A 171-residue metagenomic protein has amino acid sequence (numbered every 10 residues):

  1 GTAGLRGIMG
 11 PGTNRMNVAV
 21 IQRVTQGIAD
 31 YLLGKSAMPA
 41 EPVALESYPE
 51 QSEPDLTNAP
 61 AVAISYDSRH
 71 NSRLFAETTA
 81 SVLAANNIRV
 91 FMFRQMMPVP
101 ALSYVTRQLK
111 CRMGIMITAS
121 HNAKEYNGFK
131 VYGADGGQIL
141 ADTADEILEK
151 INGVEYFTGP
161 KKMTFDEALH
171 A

Functional and structural regions predicted by a protein language model:
G1-T79, A168-A171: An N-terminal, well-structured beta->alpha segment
L5-G7, G12-N14, R69, M97-P98 (+3 more regions): Short, glycine-/Ser/Thr-/acidic-enriched flexible segments
V20, V24, P98, T143: Catalytic-loop motifs flanking and including active-site residues across diverse enzymes
Q26-I28, S36, V90-F93, A141-E146 (+1 more regions): Short, surface-exposed, polar/charged, turn-prone segments marking secondary-structure boundaries
I28-L32, S36, L83, N87 (+4 more regions): Structural signal for hydrophobic packing residues in well-ordered secondary-structure cores of soluble enzyme domains
L56-A134: Ferredoxin-reductase
N127-A171: Gly/Ser/Thr-enriched, mixed-charge loops and adjacent short helices that form phosphate/oxyanion-binding elements
